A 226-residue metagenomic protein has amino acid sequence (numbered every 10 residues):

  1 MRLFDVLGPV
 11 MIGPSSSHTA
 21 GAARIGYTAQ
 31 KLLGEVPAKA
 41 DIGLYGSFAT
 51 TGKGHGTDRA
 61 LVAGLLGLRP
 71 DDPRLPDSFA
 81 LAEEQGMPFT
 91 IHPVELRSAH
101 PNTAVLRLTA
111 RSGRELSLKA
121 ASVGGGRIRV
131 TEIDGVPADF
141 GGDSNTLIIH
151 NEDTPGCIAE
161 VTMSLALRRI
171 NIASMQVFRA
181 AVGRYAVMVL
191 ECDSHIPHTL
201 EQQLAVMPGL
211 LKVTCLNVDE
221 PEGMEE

Functional and structural regions predicted by a protein language model:
M1-P14, V213: Generic N-terminal amphipathic, Lys/Arg-enriched alpha-helix
G8-G26: Conserved phosphate/anionic-ligand binding catalytic regions in large, soluble enzymes, centered on
L32-D41, P101, L108: Non-transmembrane, aqueous-exposed alpha-helical and coiled segments at domain scale
D41, Y45-E84: A structural-propensity feature for long, helix-poor, extended segments
T51-R59, P101, Y185-E191: Short glycine/threonine-rich loop-to-helix capping motif typified by GTGT followed within a few residues by an Asp-Pro
L66-L116: Contiguous domain-boundary segments centered on the initiation and propagation of an alpha-helix
L118-E226: A conserved regulatory-domain signal marking ACT and ACT-like small-molecule sensing domains and adjacent regulatory
